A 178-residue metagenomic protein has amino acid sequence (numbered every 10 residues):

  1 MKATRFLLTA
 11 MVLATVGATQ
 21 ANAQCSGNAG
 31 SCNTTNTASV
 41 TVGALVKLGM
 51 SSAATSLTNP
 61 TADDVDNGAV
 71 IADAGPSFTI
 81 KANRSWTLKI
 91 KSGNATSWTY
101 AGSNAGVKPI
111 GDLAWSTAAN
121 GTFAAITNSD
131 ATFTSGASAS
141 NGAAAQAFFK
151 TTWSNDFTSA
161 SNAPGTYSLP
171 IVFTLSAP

Functional and structural regions predicted by a protein language model:
M1-L8: Bacterial N-terminal signal peptides that target proteins for export
T9-V16: Bacterial N-terminal signal peptides
G17-A23: Sec/Tat signal peptide C-region and signal peptidase I cleavage site
A23-K108, A131-P178: N-terminal small/polar-rich segments of proteins
K47, F123-N128: Low-complexity "stalk/linker" and mucin-like segments enriched in Ser/Thr/Pro/Ala/Gly
I110-A124, F157: Short beta-strand segments and strand-loop junctions that repeat across beta-rich extracellular domains
